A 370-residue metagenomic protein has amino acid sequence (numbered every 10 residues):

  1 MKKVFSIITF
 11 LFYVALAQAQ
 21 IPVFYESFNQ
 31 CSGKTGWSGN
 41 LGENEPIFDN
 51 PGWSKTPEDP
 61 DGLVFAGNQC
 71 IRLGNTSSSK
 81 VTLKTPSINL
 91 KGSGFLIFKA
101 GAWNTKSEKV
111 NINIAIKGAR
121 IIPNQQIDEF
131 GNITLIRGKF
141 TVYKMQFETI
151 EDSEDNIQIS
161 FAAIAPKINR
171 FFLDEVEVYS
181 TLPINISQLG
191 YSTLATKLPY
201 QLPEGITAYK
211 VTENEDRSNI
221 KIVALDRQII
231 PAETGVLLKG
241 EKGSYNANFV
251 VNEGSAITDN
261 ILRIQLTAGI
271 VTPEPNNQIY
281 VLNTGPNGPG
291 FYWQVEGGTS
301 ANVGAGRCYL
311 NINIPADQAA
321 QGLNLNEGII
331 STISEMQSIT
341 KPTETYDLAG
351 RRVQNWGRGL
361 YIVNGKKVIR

Functional and structural regions predicted by a protein language model:
F28, T85-I88, G92-A102, E154-A165: Extracellular beta-strand-rich recognition modules
S32-Q69: Extracellular glycan-recognition surfaces and repeat-rich motifs
Q69-I97, V142-K144: Short beta-strands within extracellular/lumenal beta-sheet-rich domains
S78, G101-V110, K167-I168: Extended, low-complexity, turn-rich repeat/linker tracts enriched in Gly/Pro/Ser/Thr and Asp/Glu that occur
I121-D152: Extracellular carbohydrate recognition and processing domains and analogous Trp-centered ligand-binding platforms
I164-S180: Extracellular carbohydrate recognition
L182-L202, R227-P289, V295-I333: A short, polar beta-strand/turn micro-motif
K210-E215, D226-Q228, G328-R370: C-terminal outer-membrane/trafficking sorting elements
